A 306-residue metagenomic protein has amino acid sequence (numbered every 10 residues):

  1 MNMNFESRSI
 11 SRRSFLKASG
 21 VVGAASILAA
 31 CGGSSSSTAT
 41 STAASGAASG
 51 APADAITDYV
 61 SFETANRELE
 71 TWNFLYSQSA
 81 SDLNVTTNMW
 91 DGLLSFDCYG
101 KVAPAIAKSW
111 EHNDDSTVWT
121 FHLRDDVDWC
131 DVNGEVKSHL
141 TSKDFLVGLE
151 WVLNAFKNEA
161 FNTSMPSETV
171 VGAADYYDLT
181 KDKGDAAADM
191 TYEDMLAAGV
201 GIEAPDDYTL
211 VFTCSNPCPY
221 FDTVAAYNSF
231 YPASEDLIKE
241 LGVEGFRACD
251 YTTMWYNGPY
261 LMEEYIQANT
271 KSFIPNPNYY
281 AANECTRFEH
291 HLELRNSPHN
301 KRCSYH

Functional and structural regions predicted by a protein language model:
M1-I10, S14, A18-A30: N-terminal secretory signal peptides
G32-S41: Bacterial lipoprotein signal-peptidase II cleavage site
A43-Y59: N-terminal low-complexity, Pro/Thr/Ser-rich intrinsically disordered segments that act as propeptides or flexible
I56-R67, V118-F121, F145-G148, L210-V211 (+3 more regions): Short, well-ordered beta-strand elements
E63-D114, W255: N-terminal lobe/hinge region of extracytoplasmic solute-binding protein
A65-R67, C98-Y99, D115-S116, R124-D126 (+6 more regions): Solvent-exposed coil/turn segments that connect beta secondary-structure elements in extracytoplasmic/periplasmic
D97, D182-G199, E203-T209, T213-H291 (+1 more regions): Gly/Pro-rich hinge or "lid" segments in bacterial periplasmic/extracellular proteins
K108-P166, V211, R302-Y305: Aromatic- and charge-enriched surface segment that lines or borders ligand/interaction sites
